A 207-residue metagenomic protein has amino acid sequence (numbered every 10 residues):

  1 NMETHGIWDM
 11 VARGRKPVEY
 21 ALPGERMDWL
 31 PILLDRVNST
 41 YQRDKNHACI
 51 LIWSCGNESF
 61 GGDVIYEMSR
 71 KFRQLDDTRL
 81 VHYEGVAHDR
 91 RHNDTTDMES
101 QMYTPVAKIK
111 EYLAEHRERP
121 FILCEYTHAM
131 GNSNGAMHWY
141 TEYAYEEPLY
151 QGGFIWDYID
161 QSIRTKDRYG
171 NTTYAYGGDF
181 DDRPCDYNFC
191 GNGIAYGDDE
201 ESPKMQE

Functional and structural regions predicted by a protein language model:
N1-M98, A107-E118: Active-site mouth of glycoside hydrolases
L34, C49-W53, E67-Q74, T95 (+1 more regions): Substrate-binding clefts and catalytic carboxylate motifs of secreted carbohydrate-active enzymes
V86, T104, Y126: Histidine- and/or cysteine-centered catalytic micro-motif in compact active-site loops
